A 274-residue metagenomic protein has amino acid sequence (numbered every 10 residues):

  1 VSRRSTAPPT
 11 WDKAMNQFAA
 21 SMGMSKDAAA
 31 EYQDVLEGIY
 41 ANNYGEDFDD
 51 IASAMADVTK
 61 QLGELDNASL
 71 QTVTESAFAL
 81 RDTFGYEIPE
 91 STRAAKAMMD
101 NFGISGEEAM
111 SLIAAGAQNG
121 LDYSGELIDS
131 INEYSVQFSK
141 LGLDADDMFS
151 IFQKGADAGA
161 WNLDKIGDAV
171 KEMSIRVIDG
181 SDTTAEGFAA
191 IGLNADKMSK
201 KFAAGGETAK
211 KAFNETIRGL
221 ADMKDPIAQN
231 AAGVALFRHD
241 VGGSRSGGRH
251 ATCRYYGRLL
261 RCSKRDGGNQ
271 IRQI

Functional and structural regions predicted by a protein language model:
V1-S111, A115-D129, F138-D146, A156-D164 (+4 more regions): A short, structural motif
S2-P8, F237-R272: Low-complexity basic/metal-binding stretches
E133-K140, G155, K171-S174, A235-R238 (+1 more regions): Acidic helix/loop microenvironments that form the catalytic cleft of cell-wall polysaccharide enzymes
I151, A232-G233: Surface-exposed patches in mature extracellular/periplasmic domains of secreted proteins
N162-E172: Short, solvent-exposed linear motifs at loop/edge-of-secondary-structure regions
